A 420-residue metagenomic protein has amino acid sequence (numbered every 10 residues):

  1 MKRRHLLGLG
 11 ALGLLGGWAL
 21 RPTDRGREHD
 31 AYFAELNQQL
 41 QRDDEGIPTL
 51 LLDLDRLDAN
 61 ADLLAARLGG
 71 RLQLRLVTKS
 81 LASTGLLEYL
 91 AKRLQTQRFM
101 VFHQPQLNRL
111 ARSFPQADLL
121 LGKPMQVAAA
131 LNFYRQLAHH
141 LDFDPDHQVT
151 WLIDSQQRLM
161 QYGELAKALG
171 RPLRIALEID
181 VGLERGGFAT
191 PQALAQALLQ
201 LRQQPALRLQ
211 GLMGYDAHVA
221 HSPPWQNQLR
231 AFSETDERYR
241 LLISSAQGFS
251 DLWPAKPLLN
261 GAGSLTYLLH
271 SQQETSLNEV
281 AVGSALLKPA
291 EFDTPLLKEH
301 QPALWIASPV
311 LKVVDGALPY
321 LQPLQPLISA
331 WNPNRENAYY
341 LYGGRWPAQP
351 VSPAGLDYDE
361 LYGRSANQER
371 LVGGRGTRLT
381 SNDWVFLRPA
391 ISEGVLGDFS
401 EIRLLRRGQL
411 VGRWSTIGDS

Functional and structural regions predicted by a protein language model:
M1-Q136, W414, D419-S420: A charged N-terminal "starter" segment
R3-L7, G316-S420: C-terminal accessory subdomain/extension
Y32, L183, M213-D216, A220 (+4 more regions): Active-site pocket-lining/capping segments in soluble small-molecule metabolic enzymes
R75-H221: Active-site-proximal beta-alpha core segment in soluble small-molecule metabolic enzymes
Q126, T266, A285-L287, D315 (+2 more regions): Short, glycine-/Ser/Thr-/acidic-enriched flexible segments
P172-R174, D180-K298: Active-site loop/helix belt of alpha/beta enzymes
Y267-L341: Active-site loop ensemble at the mouth of alpha/beta enzyme cores that anchors a bound cofactor
